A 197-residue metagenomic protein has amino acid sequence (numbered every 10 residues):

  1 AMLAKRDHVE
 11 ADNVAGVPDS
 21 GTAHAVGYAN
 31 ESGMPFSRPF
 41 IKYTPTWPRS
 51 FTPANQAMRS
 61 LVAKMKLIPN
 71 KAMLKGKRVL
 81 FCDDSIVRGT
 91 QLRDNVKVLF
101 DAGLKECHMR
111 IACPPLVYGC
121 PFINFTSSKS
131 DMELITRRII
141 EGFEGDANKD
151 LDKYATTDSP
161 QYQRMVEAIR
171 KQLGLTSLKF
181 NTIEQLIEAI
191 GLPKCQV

Functional and structural regions predicted by a protein language model:
A1-V197: PRPP-associated nucleotide enzymes
